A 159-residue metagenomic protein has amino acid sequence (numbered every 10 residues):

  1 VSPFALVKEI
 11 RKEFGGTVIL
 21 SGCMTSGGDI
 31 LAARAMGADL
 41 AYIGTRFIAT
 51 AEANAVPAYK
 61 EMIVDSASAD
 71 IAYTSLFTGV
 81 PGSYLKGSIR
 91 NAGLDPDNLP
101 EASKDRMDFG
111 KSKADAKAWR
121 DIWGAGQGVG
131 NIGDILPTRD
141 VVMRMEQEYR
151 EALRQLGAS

Functional and structural regions predicted by a protein language model:
S2-I19, M24-S159: Conserved active-site-proximal phosphate/metal-binding subdomains
